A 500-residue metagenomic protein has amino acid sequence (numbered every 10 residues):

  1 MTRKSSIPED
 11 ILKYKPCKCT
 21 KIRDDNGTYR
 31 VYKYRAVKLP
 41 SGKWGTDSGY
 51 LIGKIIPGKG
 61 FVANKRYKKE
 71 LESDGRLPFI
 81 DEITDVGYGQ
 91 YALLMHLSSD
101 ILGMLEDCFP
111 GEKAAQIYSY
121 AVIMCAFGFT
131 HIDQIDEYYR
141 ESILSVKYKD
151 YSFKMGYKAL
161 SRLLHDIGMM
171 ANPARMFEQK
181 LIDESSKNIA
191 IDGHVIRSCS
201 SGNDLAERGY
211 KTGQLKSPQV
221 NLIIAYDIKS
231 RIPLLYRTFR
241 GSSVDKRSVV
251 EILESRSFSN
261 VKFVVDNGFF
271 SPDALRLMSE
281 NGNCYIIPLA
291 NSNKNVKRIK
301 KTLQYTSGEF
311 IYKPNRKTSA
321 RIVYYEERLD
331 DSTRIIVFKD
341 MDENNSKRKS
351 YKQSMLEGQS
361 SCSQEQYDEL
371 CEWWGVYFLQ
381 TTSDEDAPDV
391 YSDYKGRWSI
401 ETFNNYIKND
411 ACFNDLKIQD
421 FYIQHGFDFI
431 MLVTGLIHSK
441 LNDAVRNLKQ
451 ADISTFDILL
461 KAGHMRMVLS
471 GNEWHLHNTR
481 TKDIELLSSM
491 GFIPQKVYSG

Functional and structural regions predicted by a protein language model:
M1-A190, H194-S200, L222-R237, V250 (+1 more regions): Dynamic "connector" segments at or just before major functional cores
A115, S152, K187, K216-P218 (+2 more regions): Secondary-structure capping and boundary motifs in well-ordered enzyme cores
P218, T238, G282-G396, H464-G500: An anionic, glycine-rich sequence signature occurring as long contiguous blocks
R237-F258: Active-site beta-loop-alpha junctions of metal-dependent nucleic acid enzymes, especially the RNase H-like/DDE
E254-S257, L275-C284: Short, surface-exposed basic-aromatic patches at helix termini and helix-loop junctions that form
V264-D273, N291-K294, I423: Acidic, metal-coordinating catalytic cores used for nucleic-acid/nucleotide bond scission and strand-transfer chemistry
D389-I418: Short amphipathic alpha-helical "interface-anchor" segments enriched in bulky aromatics
I418-N442: Basic, amphipathic alpha-helical segments enriched in Lys/Arg and hydrophobic/aromatic residues
